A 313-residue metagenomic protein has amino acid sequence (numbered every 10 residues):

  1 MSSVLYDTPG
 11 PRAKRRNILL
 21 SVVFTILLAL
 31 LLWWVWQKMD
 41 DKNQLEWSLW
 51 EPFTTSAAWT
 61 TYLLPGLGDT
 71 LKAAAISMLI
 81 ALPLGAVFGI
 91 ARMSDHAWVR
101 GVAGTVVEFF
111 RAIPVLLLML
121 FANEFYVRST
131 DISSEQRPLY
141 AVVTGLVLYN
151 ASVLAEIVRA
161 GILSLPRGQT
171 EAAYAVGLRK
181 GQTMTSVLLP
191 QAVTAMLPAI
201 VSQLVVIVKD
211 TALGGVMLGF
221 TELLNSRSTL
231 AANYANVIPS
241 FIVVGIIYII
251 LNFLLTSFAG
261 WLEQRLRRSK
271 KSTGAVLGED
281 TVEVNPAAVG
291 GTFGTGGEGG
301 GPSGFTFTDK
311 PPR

Functional and structural regions predicted by a protein language model:
M1-R313: Transmembrane alpha-helices and adjacent helix-loop boundaries
